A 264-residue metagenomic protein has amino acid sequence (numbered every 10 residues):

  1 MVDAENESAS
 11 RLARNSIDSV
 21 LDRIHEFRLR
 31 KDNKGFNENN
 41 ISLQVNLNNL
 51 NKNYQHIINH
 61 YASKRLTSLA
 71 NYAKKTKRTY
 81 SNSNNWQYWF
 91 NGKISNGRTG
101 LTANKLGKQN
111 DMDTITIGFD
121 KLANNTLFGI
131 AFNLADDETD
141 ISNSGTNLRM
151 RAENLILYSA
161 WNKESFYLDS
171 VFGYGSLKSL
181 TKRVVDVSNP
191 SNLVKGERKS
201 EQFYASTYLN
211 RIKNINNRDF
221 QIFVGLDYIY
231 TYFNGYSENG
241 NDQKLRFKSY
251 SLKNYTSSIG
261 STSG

Functional and structural regions predicted by a protein language model:
M1-D18, F36, S83-G264: Membrane translocator/pore-forming domains, dominated by Gram-negative outer-membrane beta-barrels
M1-Q87, N91-S95: Interface/linker segment at the passenger-translocator junction of Type V secretion outer-membrane proteins
